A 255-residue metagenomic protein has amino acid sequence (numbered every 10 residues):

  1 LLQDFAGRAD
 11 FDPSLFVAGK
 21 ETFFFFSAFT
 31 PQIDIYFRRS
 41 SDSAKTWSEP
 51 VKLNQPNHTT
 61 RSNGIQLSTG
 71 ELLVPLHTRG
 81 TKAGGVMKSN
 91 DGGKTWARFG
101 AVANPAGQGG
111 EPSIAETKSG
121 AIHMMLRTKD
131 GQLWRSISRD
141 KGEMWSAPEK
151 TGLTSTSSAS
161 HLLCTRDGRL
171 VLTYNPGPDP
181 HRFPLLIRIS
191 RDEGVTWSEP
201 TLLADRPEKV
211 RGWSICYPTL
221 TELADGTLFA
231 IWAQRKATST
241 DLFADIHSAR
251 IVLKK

Functional and structural regions predicted by a protein language model:
L1-K255: Asp-box/BNR beta-propeller blade signature and adjacent active/binding-site loops in extracellular glycan-interacting
